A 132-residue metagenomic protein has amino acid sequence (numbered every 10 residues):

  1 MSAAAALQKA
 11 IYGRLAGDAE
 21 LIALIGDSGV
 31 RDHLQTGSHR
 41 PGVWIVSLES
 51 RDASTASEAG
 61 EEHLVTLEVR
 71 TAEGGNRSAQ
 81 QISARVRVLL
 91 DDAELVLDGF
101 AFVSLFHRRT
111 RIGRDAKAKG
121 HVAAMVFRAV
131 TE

Functional and structural regions predicted by a protein language model:
M1-T55, R77, V88, A93 (+1 more regions): Small/polar-rich, solvent-exposed N-terminal microdomains that initiate assembly or binding
S28, V43, V65, L105 (+1 more regions): A broad, low-specificity signal marking well-ordered, structured residues that form hydrophobic/aromatic
L34, S47-D52, E73, R109-I112 (+1 more regions): Short, well-ordered turn and helix-capping elements at secondary-structure junctions
S54-G60, R114-A118: Short, solvent-exposed beta-strand/turn "edge" segments of beta-rich domains on protein surfaces
A59-E73, H121-E132: Oligomerization/assembly interface segments of phage tail-like spikes and tubes
E68-D92: Mid-chain, well-packed structural core segment of small domains
V88-E132: Acidic-leaning, charged glycine-interspersed low-complexity segments
